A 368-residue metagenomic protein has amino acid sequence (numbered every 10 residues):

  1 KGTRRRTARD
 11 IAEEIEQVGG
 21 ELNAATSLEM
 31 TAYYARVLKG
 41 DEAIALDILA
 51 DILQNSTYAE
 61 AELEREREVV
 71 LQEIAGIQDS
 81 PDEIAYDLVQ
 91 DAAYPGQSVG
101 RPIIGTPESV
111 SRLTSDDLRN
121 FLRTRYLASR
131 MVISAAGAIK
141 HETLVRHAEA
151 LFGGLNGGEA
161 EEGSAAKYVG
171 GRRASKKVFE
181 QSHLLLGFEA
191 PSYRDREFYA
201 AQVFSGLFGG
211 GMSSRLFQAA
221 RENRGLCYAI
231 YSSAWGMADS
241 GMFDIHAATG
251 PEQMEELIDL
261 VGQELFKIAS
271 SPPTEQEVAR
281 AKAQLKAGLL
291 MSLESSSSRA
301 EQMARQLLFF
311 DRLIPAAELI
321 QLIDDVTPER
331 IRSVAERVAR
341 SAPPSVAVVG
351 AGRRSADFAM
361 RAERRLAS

Functional and structural regions predicted by a protein language model:
K1-T7: Catalytic Zn2+-binding segment of zinc metalloproteases
A8-A165, A174-S175, F179-Q181, L185 (+4 more regions): Charge-rich, well-structured scaffold segments of protease-associated domains
G171: Flexible, small-/acidic-enriched active-site or ligand-binding loops
F217-Q218: Phosphate-proximal small/polar/acidic motifs at interfaces that engage nucleotide phosphates, polyphosphates
